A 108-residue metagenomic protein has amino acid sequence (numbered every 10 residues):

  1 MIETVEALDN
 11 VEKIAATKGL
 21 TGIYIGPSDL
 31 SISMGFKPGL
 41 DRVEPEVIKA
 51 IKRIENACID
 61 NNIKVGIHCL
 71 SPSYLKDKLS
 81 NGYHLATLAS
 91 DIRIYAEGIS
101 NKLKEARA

Functional and structural regions predicted by a protein language model:
M1-A108: Expand to "…catalyze enediolate/carbanion chemistry for C-C bond making/breaking, isomerization, decarboxylation
